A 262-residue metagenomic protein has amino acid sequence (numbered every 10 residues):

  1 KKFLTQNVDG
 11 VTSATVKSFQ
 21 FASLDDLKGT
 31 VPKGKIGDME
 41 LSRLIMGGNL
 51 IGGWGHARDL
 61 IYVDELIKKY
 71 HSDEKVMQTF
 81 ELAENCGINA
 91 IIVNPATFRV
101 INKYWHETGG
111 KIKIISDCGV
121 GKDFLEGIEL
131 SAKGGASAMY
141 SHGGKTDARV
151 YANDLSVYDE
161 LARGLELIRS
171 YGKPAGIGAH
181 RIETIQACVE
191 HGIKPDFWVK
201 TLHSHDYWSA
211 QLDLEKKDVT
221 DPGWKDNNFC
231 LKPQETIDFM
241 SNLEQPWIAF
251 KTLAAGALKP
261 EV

Functional and structural regions predicted by a protein language model:
K1-F3, H106, I128-L130, S137 (+4 more regions): Low-complexity, Gly/Pro
K2-E107, A255, K259: N-terminal binding-site loop/beta-alpha segment at the start of enzyme catalytic domains that lines or forms
L27-R43, F124-G134, I185-K194, E235-D238: Short amphipathic alpha-helices and their capping/turn segments at secondary-structure boundaries
P32, L41-G48, A90-V93, I112-D117 (+4 more regions): Hydrophobic faces of well-ordered beta-strands that scaffold small-molecule active sites in alpha/beta enzyme cores
I36, E107-K111, K133-G134, S170 (+2 more regions): Short, well-ordered coil/turn elements that cap or connect secondary structure elements
V63-I67, G110-K111, K133-A136, D159-E160 (+2 more regions): Short, low-complexity, polar/charged sequence segments that are solvent-exposed and flexible
Y70-L155: Active-site beta->alpha loop and helix N-cap motifs at the rims of alpha/beta catalytic domains
S116, V120-F124, T146-V262: Beta/alpha (TIM)-barrel catalytic core signal, keyed to glycine-rich beta->alpha loops juxtaposed to Asp/Glu that bind
